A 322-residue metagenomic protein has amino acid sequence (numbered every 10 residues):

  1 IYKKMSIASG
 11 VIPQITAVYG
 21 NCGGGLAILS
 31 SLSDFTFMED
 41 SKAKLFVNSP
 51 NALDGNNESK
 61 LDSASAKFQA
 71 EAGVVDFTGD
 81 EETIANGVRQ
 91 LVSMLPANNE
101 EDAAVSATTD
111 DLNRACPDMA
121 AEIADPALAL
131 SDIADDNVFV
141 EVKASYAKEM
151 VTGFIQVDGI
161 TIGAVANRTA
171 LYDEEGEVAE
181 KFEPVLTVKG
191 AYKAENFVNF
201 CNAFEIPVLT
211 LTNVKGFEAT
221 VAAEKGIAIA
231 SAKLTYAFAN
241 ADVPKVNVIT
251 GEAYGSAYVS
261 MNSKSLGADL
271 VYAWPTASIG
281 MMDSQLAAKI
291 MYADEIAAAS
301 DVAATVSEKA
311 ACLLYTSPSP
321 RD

Functional and structural regions predicted by a protein language model:
I1-S317: Ligand-binding clefts of soluble mixed alpha/beta catalytic domains
P318-D322: A short, hydrophobic C-terminal helix/tail in secreted or cell-surface proteins
